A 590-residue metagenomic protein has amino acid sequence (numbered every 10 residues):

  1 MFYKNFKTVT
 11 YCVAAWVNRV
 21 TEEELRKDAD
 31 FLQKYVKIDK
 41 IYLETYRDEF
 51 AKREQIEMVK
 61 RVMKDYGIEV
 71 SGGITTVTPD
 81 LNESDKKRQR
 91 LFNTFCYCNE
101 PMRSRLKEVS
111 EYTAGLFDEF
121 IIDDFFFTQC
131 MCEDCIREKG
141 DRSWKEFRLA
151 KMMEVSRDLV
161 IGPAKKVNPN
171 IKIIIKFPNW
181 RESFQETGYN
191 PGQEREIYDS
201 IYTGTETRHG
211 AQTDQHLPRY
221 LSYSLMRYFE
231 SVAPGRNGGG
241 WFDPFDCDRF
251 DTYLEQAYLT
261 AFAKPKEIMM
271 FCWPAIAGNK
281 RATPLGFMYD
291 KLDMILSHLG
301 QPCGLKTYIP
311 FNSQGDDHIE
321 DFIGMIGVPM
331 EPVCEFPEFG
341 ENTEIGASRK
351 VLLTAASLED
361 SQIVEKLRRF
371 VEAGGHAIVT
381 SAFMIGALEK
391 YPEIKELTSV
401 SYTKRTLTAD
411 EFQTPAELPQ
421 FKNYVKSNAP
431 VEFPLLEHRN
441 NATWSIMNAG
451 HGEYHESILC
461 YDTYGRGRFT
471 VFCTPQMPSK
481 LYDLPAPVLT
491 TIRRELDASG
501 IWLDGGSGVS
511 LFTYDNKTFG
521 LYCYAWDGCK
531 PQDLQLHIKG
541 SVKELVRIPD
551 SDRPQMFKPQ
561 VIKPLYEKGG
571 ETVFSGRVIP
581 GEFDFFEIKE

Functional and structural regions predicted by a protein language model:
M1-K4, Q33, E57-S71, R157-K172 (+1 more regions): Surface-exposed amphipathic alpha-helices with a cationic face
N5-K27, Q55-L116, Q129-C132, D158-L159: Active-site-adjacent "subsite" loops/lids of carbohydrate-active enzymes
W16-Y35, N99-T113, S183-E194, S222 (+2 more regions): Short, acidic/polar
V20-D30, I323-A347: A short, well-structured beta->alpha microelement
K34-E49, R90-E146: Active-site groove signature of glycoside hydrolases
E44, E83, D118, D123-D124 (+9 more regions): Hydrophobic targeting/anchoring helices
G340-L358, I378: Short, well-ordered secondary-structure micro-motifs within conserved domains or adaptor modules
A355-K589: A conserved amphipathic helix/loop scaffold that creates a polar/acidic microenvironment used either to coordinate
